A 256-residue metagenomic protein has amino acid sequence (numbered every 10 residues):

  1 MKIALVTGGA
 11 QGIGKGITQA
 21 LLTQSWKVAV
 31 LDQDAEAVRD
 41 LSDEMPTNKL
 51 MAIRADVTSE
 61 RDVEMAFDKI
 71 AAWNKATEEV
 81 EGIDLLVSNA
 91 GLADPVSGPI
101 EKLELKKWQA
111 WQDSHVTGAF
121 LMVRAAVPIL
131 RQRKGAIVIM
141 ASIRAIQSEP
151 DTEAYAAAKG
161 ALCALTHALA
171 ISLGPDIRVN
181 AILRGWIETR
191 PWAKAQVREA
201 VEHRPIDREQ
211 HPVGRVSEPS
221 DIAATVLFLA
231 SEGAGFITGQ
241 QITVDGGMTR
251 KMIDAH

Functional and structural regions predicted by a protein language model:
E64, G91-Q109, D151-A154, A193 (+1 more regions): Conserved mid-core segment of classical short-chain dehydrogenase/reductases
S97, L227, T238-H256: Short C-terminal tail/terminal secondary-structure segment of NAD(P)H-dependent dehydrogenase/reductase domains
E101-F120, V138, L162, V213: Catalytic Tyr-X3-Lys loop
V123, A158, T166: Active-site helix of classical SDR
P128, A170-P175, G235: Alpha-helical segment proximal to the catalytic Tyr-Lys
S142: Residue(s) in the substrate-gating loop at a strand-loop-helix junction that position the organic substrate next
G174-R178, L183, I237-G239: Short, small/polar-rich loop/turn modules that mediate ligand/substrate recognition or access, typified
A181, A200-I237, V244-G246: C-terminal helical subdomain
